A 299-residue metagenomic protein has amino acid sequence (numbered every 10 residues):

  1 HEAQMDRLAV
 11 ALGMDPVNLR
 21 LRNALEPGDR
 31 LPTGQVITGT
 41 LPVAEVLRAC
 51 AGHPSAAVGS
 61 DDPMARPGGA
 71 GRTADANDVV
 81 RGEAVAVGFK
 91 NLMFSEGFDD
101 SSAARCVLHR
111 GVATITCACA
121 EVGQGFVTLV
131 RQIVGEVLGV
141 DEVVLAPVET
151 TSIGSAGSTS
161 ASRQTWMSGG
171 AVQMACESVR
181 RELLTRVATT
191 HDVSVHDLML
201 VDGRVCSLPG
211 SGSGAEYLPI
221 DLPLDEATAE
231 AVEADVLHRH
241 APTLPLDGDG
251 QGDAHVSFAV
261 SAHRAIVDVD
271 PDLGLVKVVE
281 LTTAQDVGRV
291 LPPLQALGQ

Functional and structural regions predicted by a protein language model:
H1-E45, C50, D61-Q299: Cofactor-binding beta-sheet edge motifs in enzyme active sites
S55-S60: Proline-centered turn/helix-capping motifs that create local helix->coil transitions or kinks
